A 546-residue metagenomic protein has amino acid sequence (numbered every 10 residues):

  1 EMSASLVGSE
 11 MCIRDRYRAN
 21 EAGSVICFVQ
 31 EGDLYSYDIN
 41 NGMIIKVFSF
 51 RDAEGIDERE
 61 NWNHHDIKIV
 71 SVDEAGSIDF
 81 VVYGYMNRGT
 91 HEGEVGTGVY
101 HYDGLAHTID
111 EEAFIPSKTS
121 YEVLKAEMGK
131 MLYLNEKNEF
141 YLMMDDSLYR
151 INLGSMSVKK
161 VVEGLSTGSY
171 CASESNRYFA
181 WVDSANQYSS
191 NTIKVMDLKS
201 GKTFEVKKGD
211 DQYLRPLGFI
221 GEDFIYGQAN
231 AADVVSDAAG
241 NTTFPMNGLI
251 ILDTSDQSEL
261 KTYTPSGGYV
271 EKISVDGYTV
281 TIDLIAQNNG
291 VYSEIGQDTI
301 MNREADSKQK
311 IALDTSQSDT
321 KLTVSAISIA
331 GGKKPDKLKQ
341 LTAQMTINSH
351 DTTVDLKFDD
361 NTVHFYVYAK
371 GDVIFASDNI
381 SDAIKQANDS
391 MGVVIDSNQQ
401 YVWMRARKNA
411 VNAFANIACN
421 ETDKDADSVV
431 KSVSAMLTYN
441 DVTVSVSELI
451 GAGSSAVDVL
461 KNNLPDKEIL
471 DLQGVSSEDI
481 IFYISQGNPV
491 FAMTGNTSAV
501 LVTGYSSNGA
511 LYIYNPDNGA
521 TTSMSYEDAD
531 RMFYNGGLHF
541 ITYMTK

Functional and structural regions predicted by a protein language model:
M2-I13: Short, small-residue-biased leader/transition segments that mark boundaries at the very start of proteins
V7, Y17-S24, K68-I78, A126 (+4 more regions): Blade-terminus and WD-like Trp-Asp/Gly-His loop motifs, strongest in beta-propeller folds
F28, D79-Y83, Y141-L142, A180-V182 (+2 more regions): Residue position within the beta-strands of beta-propeller blades
Q30, D38, K46-V47, V82-G93 (+3 more regions): Long, low-hydrophobicity ectodomains and other hydrophilic envelope-associated domains
E31-I39, M86-G104, M143-N152, Q187-K194 (+2 more regions): Structural motif
I39-G42, L105, N152-M156, L198-S200 (+1 more regions): Short loop/turn segments that connect beta-strands within beta-propeller blades
F50-G55, I115-S120, K125-A126, E163-S169 (+2 more regions): Short coil/turn segments at the loop-to-beta-strand junctions that recur within blades of beta-propeller repeat folds
V411-K546: Conserved active-site-adjacent core of cysteine acyl-enzyme catalytic domains
